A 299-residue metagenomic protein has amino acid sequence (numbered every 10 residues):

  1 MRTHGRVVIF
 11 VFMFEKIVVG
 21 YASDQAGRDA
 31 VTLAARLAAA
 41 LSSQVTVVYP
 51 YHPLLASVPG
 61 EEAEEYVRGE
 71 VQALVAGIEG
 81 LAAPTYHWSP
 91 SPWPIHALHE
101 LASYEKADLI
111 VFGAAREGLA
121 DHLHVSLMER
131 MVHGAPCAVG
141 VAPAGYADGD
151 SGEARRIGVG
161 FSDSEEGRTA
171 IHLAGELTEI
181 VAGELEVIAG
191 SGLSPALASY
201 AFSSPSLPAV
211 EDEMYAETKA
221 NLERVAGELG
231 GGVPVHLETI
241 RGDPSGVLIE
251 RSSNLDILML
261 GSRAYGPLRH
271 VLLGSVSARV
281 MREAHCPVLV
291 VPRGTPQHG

Functional and structural regions predicted by a protein language model:
R2-M13, A26, E65, A76-I110 (+5 more regions): Structural beta-alpha unit
F10-E61, A83-P84, A154-P208, P234 (+3 more regions): Small/aliphatic-rich secondary-structure junction motif
D29, L37, Q44, Y49 (+3 more regions): Acidic (E/D-rich), amphipathic helical modules within compact regulatory domains
V58-G69, S206-A220: A short acidic, glycine-rich active-site loop that binds or catalyzes chemistry on phosphate/adenosine moieties
L101-S103, M131, D150, R251 (+1 more regions): Structural alpha-helical scaffold elements that stabilize or flank donor/cofactor-binding regions in carbohydrate
L109-H133, G152-A154, I257-E283, Q297: Glycine-rich, Arg-bearing micro-motifs that act as flexible, cationic patches
V111-A114, A138-G145, L289-P292: Short beta-strand elements of ligand-binding domains
M128-D148: Short, structured interface segments
